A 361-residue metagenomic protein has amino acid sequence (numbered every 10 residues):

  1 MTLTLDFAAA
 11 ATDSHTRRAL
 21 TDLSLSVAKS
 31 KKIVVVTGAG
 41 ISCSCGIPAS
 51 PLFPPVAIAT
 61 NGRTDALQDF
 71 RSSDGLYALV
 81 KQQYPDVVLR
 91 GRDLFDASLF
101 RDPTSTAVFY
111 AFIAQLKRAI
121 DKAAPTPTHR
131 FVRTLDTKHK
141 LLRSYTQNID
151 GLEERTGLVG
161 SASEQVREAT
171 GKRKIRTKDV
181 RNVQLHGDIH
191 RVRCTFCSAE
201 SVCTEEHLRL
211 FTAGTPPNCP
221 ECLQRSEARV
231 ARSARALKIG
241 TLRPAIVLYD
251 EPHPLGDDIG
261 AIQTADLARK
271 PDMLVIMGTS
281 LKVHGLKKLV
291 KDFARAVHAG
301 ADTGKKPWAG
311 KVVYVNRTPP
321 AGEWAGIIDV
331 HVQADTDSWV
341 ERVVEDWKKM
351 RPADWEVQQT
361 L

Functional and structural regions predicted by a protein language model:
M1-L361: Conserved catalytic core of sirtuin-type NAD+-dependent deacylases
